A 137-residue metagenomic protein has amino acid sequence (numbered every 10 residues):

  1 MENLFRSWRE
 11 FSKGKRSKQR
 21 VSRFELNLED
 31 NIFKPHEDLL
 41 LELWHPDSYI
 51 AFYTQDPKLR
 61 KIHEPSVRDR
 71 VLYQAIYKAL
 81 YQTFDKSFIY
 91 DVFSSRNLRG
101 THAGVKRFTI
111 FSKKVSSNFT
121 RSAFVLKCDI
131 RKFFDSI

Functional and structural regions predicted by a protein language model:
M1-F33: Non-catalytic, polymerase-adjacent accessory regions of viral genome-replication enzymes
M1-G14, P46-A51, Y77-F84: Short, compositionally biased low-complexity segments
L4, P35-K58, V71, S112-K113: Reverse-transcriptase-like RNA-dependent polymerase core
E10-S22, F52-H63, I89-D91: Glycine-/proline-rich flexible loop or hinge segments
S12-G14, V21, F33-H36, L40-L43 (+2 more regions): Accessory alpha/beta interaction modules
V21-E25, K61-S66, R70, S94 (+2 more regions): Short, charged/polar micro-motifs that form catalytic or ligand-binding hotspots
L59-I89: Conserved pre-motif C helix in the palm subdomain of viral-like polymerases
Y77-S136: Active-site-proximal segment of RNA-dependent polymerases
